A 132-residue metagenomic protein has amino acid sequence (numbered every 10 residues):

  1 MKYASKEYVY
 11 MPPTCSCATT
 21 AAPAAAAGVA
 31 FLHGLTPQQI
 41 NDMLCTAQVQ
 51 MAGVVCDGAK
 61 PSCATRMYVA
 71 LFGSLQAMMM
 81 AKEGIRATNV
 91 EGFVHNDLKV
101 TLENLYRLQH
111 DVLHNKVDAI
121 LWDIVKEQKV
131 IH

Functional and structural regions predicted by a protein language model:
M1-K2, Q48: Residue-level detector of secondary-structure transition/capping positions
K2-P12, V55-K60: Glycine/charged-rich beta-loop-alpha catalytic/anionic-binding loops adjacent to active sites
A4, G28-V29: Alpha-helical transmembrane segments of multipass membrane proteins
Y10-A21, R66: Active-site nucleophile and cofactor-binding loops and adjacent substrate-binding regions of central metabolic enzymes
A22, V29-H132: Functionally critical mobile loop/hinge segments
